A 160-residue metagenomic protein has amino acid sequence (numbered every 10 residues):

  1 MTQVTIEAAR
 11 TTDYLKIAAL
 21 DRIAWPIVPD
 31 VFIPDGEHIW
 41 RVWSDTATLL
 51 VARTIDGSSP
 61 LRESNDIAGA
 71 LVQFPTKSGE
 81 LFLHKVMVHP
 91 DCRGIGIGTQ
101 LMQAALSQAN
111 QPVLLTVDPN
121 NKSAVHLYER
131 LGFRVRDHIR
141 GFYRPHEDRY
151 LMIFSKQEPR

Functional and structural regions predicted by a protein language model:
Q3-I6: Extreme N-terminal starter segment of soluble prokaryotic enzymes
A8-R93, T99-A104, Q108, K156-E158: Acetyl-CoA-dependent GNAT
G79, Q111, R134: Short acidic/polar active-site loop segments enriched in Thr and Asp
F82, M87, L114-T116, L151: Conserved beta-strand segments that form the floor/walls of ligand-binding pockets within enzyme and binding domains
T99, N120-D148: Conserved active-site alpha-helix within GNAT-family acetyltransferase domains
Q108-N120: Conserved GNAT acetyl-CoA-binding A-motif
E147-R160: Terminal substrate-recognition subdomain of acyl/acetyltransferases
